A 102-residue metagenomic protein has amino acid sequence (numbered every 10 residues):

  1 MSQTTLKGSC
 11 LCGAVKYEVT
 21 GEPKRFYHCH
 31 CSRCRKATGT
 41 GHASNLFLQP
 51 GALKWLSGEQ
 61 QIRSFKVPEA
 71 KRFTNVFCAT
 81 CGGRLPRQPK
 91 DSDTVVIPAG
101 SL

Functional and structural regions predicted by a protein language model:
M1-L102: A short Gly-Trp-Pro
